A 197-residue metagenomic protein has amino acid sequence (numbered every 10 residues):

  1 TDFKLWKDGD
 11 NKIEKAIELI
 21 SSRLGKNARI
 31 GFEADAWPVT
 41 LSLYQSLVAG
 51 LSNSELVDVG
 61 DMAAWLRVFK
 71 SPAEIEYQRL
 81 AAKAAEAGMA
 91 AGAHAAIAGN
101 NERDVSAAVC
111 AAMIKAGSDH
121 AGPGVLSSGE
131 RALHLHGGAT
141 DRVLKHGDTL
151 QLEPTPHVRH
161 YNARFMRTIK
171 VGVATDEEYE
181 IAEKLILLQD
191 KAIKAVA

Functional and structural regions predicted by a protein language model:
T1-A197: Active-site neighborhoods and metal-handling regions in enzymes and metal-associated proteins
